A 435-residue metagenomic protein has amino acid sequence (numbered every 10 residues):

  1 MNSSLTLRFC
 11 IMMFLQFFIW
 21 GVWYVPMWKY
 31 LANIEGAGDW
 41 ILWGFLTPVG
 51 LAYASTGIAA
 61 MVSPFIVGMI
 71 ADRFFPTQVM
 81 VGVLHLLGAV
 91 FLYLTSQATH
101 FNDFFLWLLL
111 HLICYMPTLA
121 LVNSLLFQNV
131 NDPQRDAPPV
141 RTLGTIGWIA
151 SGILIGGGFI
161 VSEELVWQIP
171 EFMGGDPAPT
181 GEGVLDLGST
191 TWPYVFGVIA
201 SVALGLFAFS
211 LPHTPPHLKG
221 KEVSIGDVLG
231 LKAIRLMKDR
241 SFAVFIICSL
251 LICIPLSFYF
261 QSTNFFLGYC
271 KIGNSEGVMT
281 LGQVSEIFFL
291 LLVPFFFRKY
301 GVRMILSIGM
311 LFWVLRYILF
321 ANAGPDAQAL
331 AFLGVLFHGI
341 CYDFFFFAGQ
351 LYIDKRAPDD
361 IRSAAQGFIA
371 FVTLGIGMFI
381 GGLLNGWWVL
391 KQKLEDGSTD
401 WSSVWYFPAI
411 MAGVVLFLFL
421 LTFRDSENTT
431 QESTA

Functional and structural regions predicted by a protein language model:
M1-G57, S241-T280, F346: Helix-loop boundary and gating motifs at the non-cytosolic
M1-S3, L211-I247: Juxtamembrane intracellular "pre-TM" segments in multi-pass secondary transporters
N2, I11, T95-Q97, A200-P212 (+2 more regions): Multi-pass alpha-helical transporter architecture, strongest for 12-TM Major Facilitator/SLC carriers used
F14, F91, T99-L121, L125 (+2 more regions): Hydrophobic core of transmembrane alpha-helices in multi-pass small-molecule transporters, especially MFS/SLC-type
G50-M69, T280-L292: Central cavity-lining transmembrane alpha-helices of secondary-active solute carriers, predominantly the Major
V62-P76, F159, F289-V302, V389-L390: Helix-to-loop junctions at the C-terminal end of transmembrane segments in multipass secondary transporters
V79-Y93, M304-L319: Structural signature of the two symmetry-related core transmembrane helices
I160-A200, G386-A412: A membrane-interface helix-boundary motif in multi-pass transporters
